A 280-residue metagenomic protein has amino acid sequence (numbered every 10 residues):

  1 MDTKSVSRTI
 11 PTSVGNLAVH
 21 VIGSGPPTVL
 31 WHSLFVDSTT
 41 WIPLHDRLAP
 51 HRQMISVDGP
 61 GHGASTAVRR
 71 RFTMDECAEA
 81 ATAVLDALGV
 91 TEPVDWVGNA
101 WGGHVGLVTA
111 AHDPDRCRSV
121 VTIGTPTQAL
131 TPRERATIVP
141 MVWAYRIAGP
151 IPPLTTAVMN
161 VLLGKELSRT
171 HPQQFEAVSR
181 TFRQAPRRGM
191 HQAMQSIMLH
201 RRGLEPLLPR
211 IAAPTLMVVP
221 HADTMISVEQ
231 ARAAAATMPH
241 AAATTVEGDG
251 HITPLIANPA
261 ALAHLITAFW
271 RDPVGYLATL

Functional and structural regions predicted by a protein language model:
S13-A67: Conserved HGGG/HGGXW glycine-rich cap/lid loop of the alpha/beta-hydrolase fold
D46, I55-V97, A263-H264: Active-site loop/oxyanion-hole signature of alpha/beta-hydrolase fold enzymes
G98, G102, G106: Gly/Ala-rich beta-loop-alpha elbow adjacent to hydrolase catalytic centers
A111, C117-A148: Flexible "cap/lid" loop of the alpha/beta hydrolase fold
T131-A136, I151-L207: Conserved alpha/beta-hydrolase catalytic His-Asp/Glu region
I211, M217-V219, D223: Short beta-strand/loop motif that positions the catalytic acidic residue of the alpha/beta-hydrolase fold
T224-Q230: Conserved alpha/beta-hydrolase "acid-adjacent" motif
A241-L280: Catalytic active-site module of serine/aspartate enzymes centered on a nucleophile-bearing elbow/loop
